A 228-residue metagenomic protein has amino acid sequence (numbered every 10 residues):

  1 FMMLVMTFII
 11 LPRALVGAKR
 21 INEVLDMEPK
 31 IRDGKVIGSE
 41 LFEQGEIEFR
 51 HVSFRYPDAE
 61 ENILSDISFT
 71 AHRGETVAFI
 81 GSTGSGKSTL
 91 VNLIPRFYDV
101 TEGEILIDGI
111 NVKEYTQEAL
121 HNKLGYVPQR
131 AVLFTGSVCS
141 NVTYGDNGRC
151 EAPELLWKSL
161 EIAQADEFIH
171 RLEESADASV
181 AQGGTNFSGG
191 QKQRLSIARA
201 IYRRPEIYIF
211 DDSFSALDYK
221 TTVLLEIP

Functional and structural regions predicted by a protein language model:
F1-V24: Cytosolic ends of transmembrane helices, especially the final helix of ABC transmembrane type-1 domains
M2-M6, M27, K192, I207: Detector for methionine-enriched segments
L11, E28-I31: Signal-transduction coiled-coil helices of two-component systems
E23, K30, T143: Conserved E/DxxT/N motif and adjacent residues on the DHp alpha2 helix of HisKA-family sensor histidine kinases
K30-F42: Pre-NBD coupling/linker segments of ABC/ABC-like ATPases
E40-P228: ABC-type nucleotide-binding domain
